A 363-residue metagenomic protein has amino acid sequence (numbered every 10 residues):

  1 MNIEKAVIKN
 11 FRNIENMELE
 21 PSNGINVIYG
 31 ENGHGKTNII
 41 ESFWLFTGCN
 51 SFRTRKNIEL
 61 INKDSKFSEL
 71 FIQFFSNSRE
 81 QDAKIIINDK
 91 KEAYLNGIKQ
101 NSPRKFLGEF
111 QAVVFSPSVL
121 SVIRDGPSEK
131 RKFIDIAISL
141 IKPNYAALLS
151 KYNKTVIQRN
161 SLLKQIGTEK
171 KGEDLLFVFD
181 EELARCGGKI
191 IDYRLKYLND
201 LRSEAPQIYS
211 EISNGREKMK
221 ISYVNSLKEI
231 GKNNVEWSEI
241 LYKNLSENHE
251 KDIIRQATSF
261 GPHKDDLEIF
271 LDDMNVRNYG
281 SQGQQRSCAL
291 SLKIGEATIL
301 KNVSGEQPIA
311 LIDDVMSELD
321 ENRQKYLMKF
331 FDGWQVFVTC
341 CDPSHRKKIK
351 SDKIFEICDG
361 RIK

Functional and structural regions predicted by a protein language model:
M1-E31, K170-I309, E318, N322 (+4 more regions): Conserved NTPase motor "head" modules and their coupling/switch loops across ABC/AAA+ ATPases, GTPases, and GHKL ATPases
F11, E15-L95, I166-K170, L175 (+2 more regions): Conserved P-loop NTP-binding catalytic core
N38-I39, F133, L327: Alpha1 helix immediately C-terminal to the Walker A/P-loop of P-loop NTPases, especially ABC transporter
I39, V336-T339: Conserved D-loop beta-strand region of ABC ATPase nucleotide-binding domains
T47-E129, I138-Y145, R202-P206, N244-E250: Nucleotide-state sensing region of NTPase/ATPase domains
K105-E109, S116-R185: A conserved P-loop NTPase coupling/switch region
A112-V114, V336, I354-E356: Conserved beta-strand scaffold positions in the cores of enzyme catalytic domains, especially in NTP/NDP-utilizing
D313-V315: Walker B catalytic acidic pair
